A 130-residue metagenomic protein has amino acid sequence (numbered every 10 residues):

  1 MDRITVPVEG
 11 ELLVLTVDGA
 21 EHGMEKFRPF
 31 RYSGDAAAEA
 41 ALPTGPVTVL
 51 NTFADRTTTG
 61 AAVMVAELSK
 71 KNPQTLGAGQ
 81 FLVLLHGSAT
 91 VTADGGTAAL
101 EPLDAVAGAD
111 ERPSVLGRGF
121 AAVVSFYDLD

Functional and structural regions predicted by a protein language model:
M1-D130: Jelly-roll (double-stranded beta-helix
